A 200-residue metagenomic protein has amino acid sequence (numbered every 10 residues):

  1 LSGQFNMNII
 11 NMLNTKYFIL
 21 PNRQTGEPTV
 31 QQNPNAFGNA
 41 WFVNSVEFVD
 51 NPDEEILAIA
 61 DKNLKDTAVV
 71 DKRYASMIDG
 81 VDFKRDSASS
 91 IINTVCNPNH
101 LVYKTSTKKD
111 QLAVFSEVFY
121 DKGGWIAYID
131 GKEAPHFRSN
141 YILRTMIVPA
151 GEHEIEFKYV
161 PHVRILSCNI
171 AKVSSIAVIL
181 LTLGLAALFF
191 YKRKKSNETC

Functional and structural regions predicted by a protein language model:
L1-D86, K108, D130: Extracytoplasmic
Q4, T67-C200: Active-site-proximal, structured, solvent-exposed surfaces of multi-pass membrane proteins that position macromolecular
